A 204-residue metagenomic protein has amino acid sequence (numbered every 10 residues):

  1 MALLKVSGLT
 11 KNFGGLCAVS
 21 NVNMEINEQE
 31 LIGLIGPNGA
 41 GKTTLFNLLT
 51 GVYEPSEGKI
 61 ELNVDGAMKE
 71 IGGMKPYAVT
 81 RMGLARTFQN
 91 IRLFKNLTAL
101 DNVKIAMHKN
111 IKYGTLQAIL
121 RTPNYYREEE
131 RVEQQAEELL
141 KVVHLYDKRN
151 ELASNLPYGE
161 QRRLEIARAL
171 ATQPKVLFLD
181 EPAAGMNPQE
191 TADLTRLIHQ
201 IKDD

Functional and structural regions predicted by a protein language model:
A2-D204: Glycine-rich phosphate-binding loops of nucleotide-dependent enzymes
